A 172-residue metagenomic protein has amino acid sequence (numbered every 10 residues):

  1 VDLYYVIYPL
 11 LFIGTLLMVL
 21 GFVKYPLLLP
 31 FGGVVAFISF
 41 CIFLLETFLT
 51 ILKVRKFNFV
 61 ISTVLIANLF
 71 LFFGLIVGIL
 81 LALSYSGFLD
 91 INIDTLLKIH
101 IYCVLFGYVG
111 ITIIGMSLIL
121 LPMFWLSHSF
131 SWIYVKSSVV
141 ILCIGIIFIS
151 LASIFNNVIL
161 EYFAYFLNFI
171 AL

Functional and structural regions predicted by a protein language model:
V1-L172: Hydrophobic alpha-helical transmembrane segments of multi-pass integral membrane proteins
